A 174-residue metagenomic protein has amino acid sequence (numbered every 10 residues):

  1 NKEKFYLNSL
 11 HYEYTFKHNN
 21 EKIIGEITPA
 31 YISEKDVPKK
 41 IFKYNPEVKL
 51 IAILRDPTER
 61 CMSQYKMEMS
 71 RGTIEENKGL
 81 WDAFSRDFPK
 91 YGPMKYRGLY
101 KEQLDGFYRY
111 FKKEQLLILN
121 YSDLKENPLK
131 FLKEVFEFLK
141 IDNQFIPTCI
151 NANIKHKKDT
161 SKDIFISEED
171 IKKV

Functional and structural regions predicted by a protein language model:
N1-P29, K43-Y44, V48, P57-Q64 (+3 more regions): PAPS-dependent sulfotransferase catalytic core
K2-L7, A30-E34, K95, D123-N127: Acidic-and-aromatic substrate-binding clefts and catalytic sites of carbohydrate-active enzymes
Y6-S9, H18, K35, K101 (+2 more regions): Structural motif corresponding to alpha-helix initiation and N-cap regions
I24, T28-P29, A83-Y96, K158-F165 (+1 more regions): Surface-exposed cleft-lining segments at the edges of enzyme active sites
I32-K35, T58-S63, K125-K130, N153-I154: Short catalytic/ligand-binding loop motif for oxyanion handling, primarily in non-cytosolic enzymes, centered on
D105-K173: The conserved 3'-phosphoadenosine-5'-phosphosulfate
